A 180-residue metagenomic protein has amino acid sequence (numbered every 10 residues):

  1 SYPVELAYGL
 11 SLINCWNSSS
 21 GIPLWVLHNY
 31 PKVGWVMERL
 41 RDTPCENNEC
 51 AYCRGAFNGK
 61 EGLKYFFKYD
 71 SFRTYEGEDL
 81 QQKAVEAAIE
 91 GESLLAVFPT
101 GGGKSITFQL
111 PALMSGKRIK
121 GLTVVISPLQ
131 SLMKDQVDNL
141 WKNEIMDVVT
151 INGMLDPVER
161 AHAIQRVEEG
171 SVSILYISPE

Functional and structural regions predicted by a protein language model:
S1-A56: N-terminal accessory nucleic-acid engagement/regulatory domains that precede and modulate ATP-driven motor cores
E49-P99, T107: Conserved pre-motif I regulatory segment
S71-Y75, T100-G102, T150-L155, I177: Short, flexible loop segments at the rims of nucleotide/cofactor-binding pockets, characterized by
D79, K142, M154-V158, E168: RecA-like P-loop NTPase motor core of helicase/translocase proteins
V85-E86, A161-I164: Short hydrophobic/charged patches on amphipathic alpha-helices used for structural packing and interfaces
V97-G102, T107-V148, N152, G170-S173: Conserved SF1/SF2 helicase motif Ia
Q130, T150-A161, P179-E180: Conserved helicase motor
R166-E180: Conserved two-lobed SF2 helicase motor
